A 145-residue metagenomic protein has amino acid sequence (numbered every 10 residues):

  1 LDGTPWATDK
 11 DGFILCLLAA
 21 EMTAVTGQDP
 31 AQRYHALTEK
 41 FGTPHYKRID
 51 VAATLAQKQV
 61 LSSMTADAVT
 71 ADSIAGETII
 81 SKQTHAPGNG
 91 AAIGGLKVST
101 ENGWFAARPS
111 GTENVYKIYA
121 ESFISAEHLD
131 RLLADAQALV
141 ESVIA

Functional and structural regions predicted by a protein language model:
L1-G111, V115-Y119, S125-A145: Phosphate-binding and adjacent anionic-ligand microenvironments
